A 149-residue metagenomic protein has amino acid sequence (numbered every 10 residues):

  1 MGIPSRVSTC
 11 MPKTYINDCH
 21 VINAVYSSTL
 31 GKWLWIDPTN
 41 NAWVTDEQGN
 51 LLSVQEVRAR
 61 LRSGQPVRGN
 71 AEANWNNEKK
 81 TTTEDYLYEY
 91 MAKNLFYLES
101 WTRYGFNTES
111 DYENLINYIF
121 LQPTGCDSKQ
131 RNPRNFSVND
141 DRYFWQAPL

Functional and structural regions predicted by a protein language model:
M1-I22: Active-site neighborhood of thiol-dependent amide/isopeptide-bond enzymes
Y15-N17, Y26-L149: His-Asp-centered catalytic microenvironments across diverse enzyme cores, prominently the transglutaminase-like
